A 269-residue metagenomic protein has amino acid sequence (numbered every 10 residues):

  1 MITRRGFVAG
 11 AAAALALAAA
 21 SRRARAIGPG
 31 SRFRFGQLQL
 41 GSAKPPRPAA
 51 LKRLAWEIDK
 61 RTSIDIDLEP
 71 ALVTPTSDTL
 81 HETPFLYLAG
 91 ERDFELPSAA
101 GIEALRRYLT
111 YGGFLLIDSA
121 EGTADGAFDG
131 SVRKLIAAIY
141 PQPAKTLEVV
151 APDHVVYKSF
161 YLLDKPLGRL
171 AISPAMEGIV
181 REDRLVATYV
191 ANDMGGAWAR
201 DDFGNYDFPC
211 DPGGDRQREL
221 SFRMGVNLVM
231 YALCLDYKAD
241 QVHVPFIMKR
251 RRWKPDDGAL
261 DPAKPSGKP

Functional and structural regions predicted by a protein language model:
M1-L15: N-terminal secretory signal peptides and thylakoid transit peptides that target proteins across membranes
R22-F85, R92, M194-G195, D202-G204 (+1 more regions): Aromatic-Pro/Gly-enriched surface loop or interdomain linker that acts as a lid/target-recognition segment
P48-A55, I102, R106, D129 (+2 more regions): Extracytoplasmic/secreted envelope proteins and their assembly/folding machinery, especially bacterial periplasmic
P70-P75, S98-A104, S173-P174: Alpha-helical scaffolding within the catalytic cores of extracellular/periplasmic polymer-degrading hydrolases
E82-G90, S159-P166: Charged, often glycine-rich, active-site loop that binds/positions anionic groups
P84-Y87, L115-D118, E148-V149, A187-Y189: Structural recognition of the beta-strand scaffold that forms the well-ordered cores of secreted hydrolase catalytic
L88-D129: Short alpha-beta junction capping motif
G122-D207, D211-F222, V226, R251-R252 (+2 more regions): An acidic, glycine-rich "communication" segment
